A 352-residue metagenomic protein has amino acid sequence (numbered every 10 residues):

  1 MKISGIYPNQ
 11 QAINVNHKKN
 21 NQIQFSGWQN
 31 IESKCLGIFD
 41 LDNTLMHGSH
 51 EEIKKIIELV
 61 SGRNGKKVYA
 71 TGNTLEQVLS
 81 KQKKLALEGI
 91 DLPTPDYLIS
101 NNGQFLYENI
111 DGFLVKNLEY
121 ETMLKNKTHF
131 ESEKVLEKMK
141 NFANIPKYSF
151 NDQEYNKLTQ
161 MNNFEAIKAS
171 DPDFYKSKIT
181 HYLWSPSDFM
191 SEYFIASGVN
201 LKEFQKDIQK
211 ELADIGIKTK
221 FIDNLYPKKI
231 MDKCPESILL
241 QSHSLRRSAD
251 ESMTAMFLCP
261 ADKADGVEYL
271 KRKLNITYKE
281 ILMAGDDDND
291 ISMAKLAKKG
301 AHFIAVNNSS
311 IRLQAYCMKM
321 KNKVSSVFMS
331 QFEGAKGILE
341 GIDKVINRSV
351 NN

Functional and structural regions predicted by a protein language model:
M1-Q29, N352: Non-Sec secretion/translocation targeting segments of pathogen effectors
I31-H50, A294: Asp-based phosphoryl-transfer active-site loop
F39, N101, A284-D286: Active-site flanking residues adjacent to catalytic metal/cofactor-binding acidic residues
H50-W184: Active-site phosphate-binding/coordination module
Q82-E88, K206-L212, I311-N322: Short, aromatic/basic amphipathic alpha-helical patches
S149-A284, D288-L296: Conserved acidic, metal-coordinating active-site core of Asp-based, Mg2+-dependent phosphoryl-transfer enzymes
M256-N352: Mg2+-dependent phosphoryl-transfer enzymes with acidic/Ser/Thr/Gly-rich catalytic loops
